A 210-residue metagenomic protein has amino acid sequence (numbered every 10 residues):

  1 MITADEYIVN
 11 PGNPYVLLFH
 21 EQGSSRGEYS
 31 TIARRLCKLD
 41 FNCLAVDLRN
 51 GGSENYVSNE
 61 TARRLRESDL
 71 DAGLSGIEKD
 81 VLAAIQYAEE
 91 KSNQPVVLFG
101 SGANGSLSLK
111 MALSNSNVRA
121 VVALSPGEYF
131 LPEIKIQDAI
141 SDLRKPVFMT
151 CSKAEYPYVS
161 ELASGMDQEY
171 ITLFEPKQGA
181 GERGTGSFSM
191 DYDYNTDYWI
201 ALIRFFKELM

Functional and structural regions predicted by a protein language model:
M1-Y7, N13-K91: Serine-hydrolase catalytic machinery in alpha/beta-hydrolase-like enzymes
N13-P14, Q94-P95, K145: Short coil/turn segments at beta-strand junctions that form active-site/ligand-binding loops
L18-Q22, F99, T150: Short hydrophobic segments within beta-strands
S25-E28, L107-L109, F130-E133, P157-S160 (+1 more regions): Extracytoplasmic/secreted cell-surface and envelope-processing proteins
A33, M111-A112, A163: A conserved amphipathic alpha-helix that caps or lines the catalytic cleft of carbohydrate- and lipid-modifying enzymes
A83-D142: Primarily recognizes the serine-hydrolase "nucleophile elbow" in alpha/beta-hydrolase and SGNH/GDSL folds
A120-G179: The feature captures the conserved acid-bearing segment of alpha/beta-hydrolase catalytic domains
I171-M210: C-terminal catalytic histidine-bearing segment of alpha/beta-hydrolase fold enzymes
